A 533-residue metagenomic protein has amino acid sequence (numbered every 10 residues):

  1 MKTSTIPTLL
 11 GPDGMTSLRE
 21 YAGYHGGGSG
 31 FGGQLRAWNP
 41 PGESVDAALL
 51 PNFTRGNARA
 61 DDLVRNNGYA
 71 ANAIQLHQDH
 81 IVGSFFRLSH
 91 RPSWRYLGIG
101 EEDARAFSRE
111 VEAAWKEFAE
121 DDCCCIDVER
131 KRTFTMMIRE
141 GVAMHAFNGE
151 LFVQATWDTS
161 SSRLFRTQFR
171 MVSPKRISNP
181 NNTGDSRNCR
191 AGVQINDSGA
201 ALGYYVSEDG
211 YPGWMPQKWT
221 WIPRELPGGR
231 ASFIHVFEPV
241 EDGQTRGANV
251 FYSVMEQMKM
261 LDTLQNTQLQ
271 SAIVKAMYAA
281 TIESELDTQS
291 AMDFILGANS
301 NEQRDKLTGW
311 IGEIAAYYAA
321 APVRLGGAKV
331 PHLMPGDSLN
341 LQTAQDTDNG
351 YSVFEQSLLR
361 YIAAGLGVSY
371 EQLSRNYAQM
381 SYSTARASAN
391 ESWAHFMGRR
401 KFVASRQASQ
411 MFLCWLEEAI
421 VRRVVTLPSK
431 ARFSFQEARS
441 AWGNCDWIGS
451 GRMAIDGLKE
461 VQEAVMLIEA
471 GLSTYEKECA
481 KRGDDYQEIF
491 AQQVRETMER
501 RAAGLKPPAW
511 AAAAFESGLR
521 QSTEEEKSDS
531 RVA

Functional and structural regions predicted by a protein language model:
M1-E102, S530-A533: N-terminal-proximal low-complexity accessory segments that begin disordered and transition into the first
K2-T3, D337-D348, N390, L458-A533: Activation/maturation switch segments at domain boundaries
N39, R132-I138, A155-V172, D287-S300 (+3 more regions): Charge-rich, acidic-biased intrinsically disordered regions
N67-G98, M137-A146, F251-S271, A280 (+1 more regions): Short, Φ-rich (hydrophobic/aromatic) sequence segments
L76-P239, L467: Structured, mid-chain assembly/scaffold modules that mediate subunit interfaces within large macromolecular complexes
C124, F147, L151, D242 (+10 more regions): Intrinsically disordered or highly flexible coil/loop and linker segments, enriched in small and charged/polar residues
V128, A328-I455: Surface-exposed loop-to-helix/strand elements on domain peripheries
F233-S388: Extended, charged amphipathic alpha-helical segments
